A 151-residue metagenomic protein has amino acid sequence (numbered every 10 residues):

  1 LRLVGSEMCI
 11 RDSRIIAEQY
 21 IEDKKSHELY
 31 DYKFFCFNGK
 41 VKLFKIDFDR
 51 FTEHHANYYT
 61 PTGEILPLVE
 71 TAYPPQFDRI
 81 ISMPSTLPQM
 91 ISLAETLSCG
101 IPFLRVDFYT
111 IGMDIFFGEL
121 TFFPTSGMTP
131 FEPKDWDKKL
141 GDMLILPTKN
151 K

Functional and structural regions predicted by a protein language model:
L1-I10, I15: Single conserved hydrophobic/aromatic residue that forms the stacking wall/gate of nucleotide- or nucleobase-binding
R11-I15, Y59-I115: A long amphipathic alpha-helix within ATP-dependent nucleotide-binding catalytic cores
S13, I21-K33, V41: Contiguous hydrophobic, core-forming segments of folded domains
E18: Short pocket-lining segment of the protein kinase catalytic domain that shapes the ATP-binding cleft
Y30-D47, A56-N57, F117-T121: Beta-strand scaffold of nucleotide-dependent catalytic cores
C36-K40, R50, T62, I111-M113: Short acidic-glycine loop/turn motifs at beta-strand connectors
E53-Y59, G127-F131: A short, polar/proline- and glycine-enriched secondary-structure boundary/capping micro-motif
S92, T110-K151: C-terminal active-site "lid" helix and adjoining low-complexity regulatory extension at the edge of ATP-using catalytic
